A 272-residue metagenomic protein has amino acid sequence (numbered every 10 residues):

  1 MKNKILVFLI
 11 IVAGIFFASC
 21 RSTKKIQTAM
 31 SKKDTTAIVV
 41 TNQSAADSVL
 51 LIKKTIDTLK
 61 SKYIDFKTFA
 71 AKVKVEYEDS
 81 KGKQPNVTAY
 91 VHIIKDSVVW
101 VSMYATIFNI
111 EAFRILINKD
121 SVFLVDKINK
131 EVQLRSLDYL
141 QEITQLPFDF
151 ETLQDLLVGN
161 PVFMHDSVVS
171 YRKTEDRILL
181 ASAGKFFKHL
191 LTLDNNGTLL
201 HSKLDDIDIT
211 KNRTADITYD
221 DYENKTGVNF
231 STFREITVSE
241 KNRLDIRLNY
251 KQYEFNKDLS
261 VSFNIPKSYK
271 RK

Functional and structural regions predicted by a protein language model:
M1-I5: Positively charged n-region of N-terminal signal peptides that target proteins for export
L6-A13: Sec-dependent N-terminal signal peptides
F16-S19: C-terminal motif of bacterial Sec signal peptides marking the signal peptidase cleavage site
R21-K74, S80-Q84, K270-K272: N-terminal leader/targeting segments and the immediate start of mature chains
S22-I26, S170-K272: Gly/Pro-enriched, hydrophobic low-complexity segments that function as extracytoplasmic propeptides/linkers
K25, V98-F150: An acidic-aromatic
T55, K127-K188, N264-R271: Flexible, processing/modification-adjacent segments and terminal tails in exported/periplasmic/extracellular proteins
S61-F69, S80-P85, H92-S97, I115 (+2 more regions): Edge/loop elements at the starts and ends of beta-strands within beta-rich repeat scaffolds
